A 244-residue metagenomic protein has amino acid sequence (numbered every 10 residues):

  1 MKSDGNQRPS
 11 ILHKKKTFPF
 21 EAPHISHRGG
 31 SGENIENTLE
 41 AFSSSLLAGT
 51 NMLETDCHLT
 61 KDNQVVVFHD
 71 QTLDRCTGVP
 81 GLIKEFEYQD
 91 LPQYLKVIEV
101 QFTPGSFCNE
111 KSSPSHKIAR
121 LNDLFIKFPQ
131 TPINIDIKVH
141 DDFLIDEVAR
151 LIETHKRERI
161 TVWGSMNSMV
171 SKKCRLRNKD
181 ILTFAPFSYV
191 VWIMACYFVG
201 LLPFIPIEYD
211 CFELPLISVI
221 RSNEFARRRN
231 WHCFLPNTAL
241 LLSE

Functional and structural regions predicted by a protein language model:
M1-E244: Phosphate-group recognition and catalysis centered on beta-loop-alpha active-site segments
